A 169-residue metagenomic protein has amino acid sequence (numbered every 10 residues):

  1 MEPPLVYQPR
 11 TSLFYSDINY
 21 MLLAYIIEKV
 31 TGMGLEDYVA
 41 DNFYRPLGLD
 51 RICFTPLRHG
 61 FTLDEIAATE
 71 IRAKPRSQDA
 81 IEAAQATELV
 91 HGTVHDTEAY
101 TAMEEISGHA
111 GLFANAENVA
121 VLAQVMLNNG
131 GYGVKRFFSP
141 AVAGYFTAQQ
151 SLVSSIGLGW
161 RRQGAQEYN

Functional and structural regions predicted by a protein language model:
M1-N169: Short, surface-exposed loop or secondary-structure junction motifs that flank catalytic or metal-binding residues
